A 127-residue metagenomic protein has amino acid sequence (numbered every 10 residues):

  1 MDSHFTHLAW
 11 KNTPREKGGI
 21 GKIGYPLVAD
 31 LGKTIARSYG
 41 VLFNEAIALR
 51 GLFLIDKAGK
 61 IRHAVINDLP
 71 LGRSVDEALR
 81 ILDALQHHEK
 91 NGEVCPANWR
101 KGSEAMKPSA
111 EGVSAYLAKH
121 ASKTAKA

Functional and structural regions predicted by a protein language model:
M1-A127: Chalcogenol-based redox active-site neighborhoods
